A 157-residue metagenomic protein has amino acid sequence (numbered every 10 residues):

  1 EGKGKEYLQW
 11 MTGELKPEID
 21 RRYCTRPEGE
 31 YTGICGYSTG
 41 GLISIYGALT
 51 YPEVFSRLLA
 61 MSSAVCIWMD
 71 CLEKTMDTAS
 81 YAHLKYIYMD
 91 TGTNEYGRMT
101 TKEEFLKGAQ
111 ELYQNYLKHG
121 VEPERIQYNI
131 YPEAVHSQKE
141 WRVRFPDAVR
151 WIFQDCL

Functional and structural regions predicted by a protein language model:
E1-L157: Non-catalytic cap/lid and distal C-terminal segments of serine-dependent acyl enzymes
